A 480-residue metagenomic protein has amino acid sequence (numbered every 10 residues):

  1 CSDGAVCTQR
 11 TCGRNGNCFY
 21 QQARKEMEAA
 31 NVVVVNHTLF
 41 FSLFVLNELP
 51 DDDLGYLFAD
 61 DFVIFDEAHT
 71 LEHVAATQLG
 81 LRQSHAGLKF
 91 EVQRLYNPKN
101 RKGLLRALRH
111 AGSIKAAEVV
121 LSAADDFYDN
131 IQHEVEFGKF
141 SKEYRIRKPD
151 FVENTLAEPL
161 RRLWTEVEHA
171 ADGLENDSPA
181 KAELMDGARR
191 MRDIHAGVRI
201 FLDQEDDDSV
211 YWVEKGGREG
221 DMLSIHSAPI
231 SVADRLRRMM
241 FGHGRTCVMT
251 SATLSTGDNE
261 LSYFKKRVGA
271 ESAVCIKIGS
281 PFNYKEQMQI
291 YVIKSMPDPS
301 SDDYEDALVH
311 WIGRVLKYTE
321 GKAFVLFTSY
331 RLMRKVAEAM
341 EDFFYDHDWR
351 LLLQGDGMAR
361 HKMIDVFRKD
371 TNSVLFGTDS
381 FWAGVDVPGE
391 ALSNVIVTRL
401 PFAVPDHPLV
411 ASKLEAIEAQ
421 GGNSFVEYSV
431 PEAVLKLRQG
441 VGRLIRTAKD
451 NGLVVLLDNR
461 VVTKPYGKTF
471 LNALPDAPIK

Functional and structural regions predicted by a protein language model:
C1-K480: ASCE RecA-like P-loop NTPase motor cores that couple ATP hydrolysis to mechanical translocation on nucleic acids
